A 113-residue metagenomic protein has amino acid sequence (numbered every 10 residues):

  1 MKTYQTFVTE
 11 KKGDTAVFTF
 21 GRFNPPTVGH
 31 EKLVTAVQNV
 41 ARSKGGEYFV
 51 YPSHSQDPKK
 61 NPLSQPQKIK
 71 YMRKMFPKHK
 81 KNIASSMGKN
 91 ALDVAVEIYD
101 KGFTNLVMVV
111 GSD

Functional and structural regions predicted by a protein language model:
K2-D113: Nucleotidyltransferase catalytic core that binds NTPs
